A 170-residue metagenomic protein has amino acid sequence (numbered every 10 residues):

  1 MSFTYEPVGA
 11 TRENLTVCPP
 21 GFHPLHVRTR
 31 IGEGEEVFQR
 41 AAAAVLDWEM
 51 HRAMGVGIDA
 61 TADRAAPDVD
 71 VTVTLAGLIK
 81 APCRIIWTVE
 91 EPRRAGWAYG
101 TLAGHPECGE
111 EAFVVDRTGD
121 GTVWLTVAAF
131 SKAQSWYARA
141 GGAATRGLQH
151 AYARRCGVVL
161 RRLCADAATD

Functional and structural regions predicted by a protein language model:
M1-A76: Hydrophobic ligand-binding cavity/cleft-lining segments
A10, E90, K132: Residues that form or immediately flank small-molecule/cofactor binding pockets and catalytic motifs
H26-R28, D70-T72, A98, A112-V114 (+1 more regions): Beta-strand secondary-structure signal
T29-I31, V73-L75, W87, R117 (+1 more regions): Hydrophobic side chains in beta-strands
Q39-M50, G104, D120, V158 (+1 more regions): Short, intrinsically disordered, mixed-charge
A76-D120: Hydrophobic-ligand binding "helix-grip"
L102-G147: Beta-strand/loop substructures that line and gate deep hydrophobic ligand-binding cavities in soluble
K132-D170: A conserved amphipathic terminal alpha-helix motif
